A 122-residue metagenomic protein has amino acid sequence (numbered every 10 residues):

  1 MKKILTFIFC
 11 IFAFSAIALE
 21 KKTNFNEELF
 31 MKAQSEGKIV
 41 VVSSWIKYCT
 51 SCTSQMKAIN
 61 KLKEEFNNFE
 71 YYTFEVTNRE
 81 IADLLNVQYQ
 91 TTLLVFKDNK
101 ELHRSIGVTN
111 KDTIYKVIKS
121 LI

Functional and structural regions predicted by a protein language model:
I4-F14: Sec-dependent N-terminal signal peptides
C10, I17-E36, S120: N-terminal leader/targeting and pre-domain segments
E27, M31, M56-N60, Y115-I118: Extracytoplasmic/secreted envelope proteins and their assembly/folding machinery, especially bacterial periplasmic
S35-K47: Short active-site neighborhood of thiol/selenol oxidoreductases, capturing the structured segment around
S44, N67-I81: Thiol-based oxidoreductase modules, predominantly thioredoxin-like and allied folds used for disulfide exchange
S51-E65: Typically the conserved alpha-helix immediately C-terminal to a functionally engaged Cys/Sec in thioredoxin-like
L85-L94: Structural micro-motif
K97-I122: Non-catalytic, surface beta->alpha helical segment in thiol-disulfide oxidoreductase systems
